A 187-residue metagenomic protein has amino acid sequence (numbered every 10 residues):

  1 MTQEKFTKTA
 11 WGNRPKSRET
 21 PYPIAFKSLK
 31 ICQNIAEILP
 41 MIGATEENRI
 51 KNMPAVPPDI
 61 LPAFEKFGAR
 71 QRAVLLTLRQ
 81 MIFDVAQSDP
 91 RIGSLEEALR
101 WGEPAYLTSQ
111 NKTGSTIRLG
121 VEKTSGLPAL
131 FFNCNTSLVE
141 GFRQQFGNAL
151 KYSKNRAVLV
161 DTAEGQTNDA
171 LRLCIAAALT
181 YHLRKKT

Functional and structural regions predicted by a protein language model:
M1-T2, P15, I60, V74: Non-transmembrane, interaction-prone segments in cytosolic or luminal domains
T2-Q3, T7-A36, P40: Cationic, amphipathic, low-complexity segments that mediate targeting or membrane/lipid association
L29-T187: Charge-dense, helix-prone N-terminal extensions
